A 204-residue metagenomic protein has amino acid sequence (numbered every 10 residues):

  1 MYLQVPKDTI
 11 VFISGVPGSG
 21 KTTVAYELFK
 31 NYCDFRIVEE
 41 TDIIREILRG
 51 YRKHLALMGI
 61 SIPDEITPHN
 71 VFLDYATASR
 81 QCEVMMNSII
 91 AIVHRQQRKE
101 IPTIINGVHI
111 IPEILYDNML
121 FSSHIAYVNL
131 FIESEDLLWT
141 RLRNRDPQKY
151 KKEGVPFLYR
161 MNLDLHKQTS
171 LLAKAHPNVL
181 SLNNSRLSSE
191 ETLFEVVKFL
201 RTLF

Functional and structural regions predicted by a protein language model:
I13: Hydrophobic anchor at the beta1->P-loop junction of P-loop NTPases
V16-P17: The conserved Walker
K21: Conserved lysine of the Walker
V24: Hydrophobic positions on the alpha1 helix immediately C-terminal to the Walker A/P-loop
D34-Y51: Short beta-strand-centered segment that lines the nucleotide-binding/catalytic pocket of NTP-utilizing
G50-I101: Conserved nucleotide-sensing/catalytic segment adjacent to the nucleotide-binding pocket in NTP-handling enzymes
S123-K167: A glycine- and Lys/Arg-enriched "phosphate-lid" helix/loop adjacent to the NTP-binding pocket of small-molecule kinases
K167-F204: NTP-dependent small-molecule kinase module
